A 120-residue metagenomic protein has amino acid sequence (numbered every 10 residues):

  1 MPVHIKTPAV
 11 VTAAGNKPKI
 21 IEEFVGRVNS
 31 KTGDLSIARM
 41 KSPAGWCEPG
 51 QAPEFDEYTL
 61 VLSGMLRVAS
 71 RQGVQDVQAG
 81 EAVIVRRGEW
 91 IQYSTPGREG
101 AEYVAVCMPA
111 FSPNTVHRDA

Functional and structural regions predicted by a protein language model:
M1-D34, K41, P49, T115-A120: A short, N-terminal "cap"/entry segment at the start of jelly-roll beta-barrel domains of the cupin/DSBH fold
R27, C47-P53, S70, S94-P96 (+1 more regions): Short histidine-centered beta-strand/loop micro-motifs that create catalytic or ligand/metal-coordination sites
K31, R87-P113: Ligand-binding loop in jelly-roll beta-barrel domains
S36, F55, R87: Exposed loop/turn and edge beta-strand positions of beta-sandwich/beta-sheet ligand-binding modules
R39-S42, P53-S70, V106: Short, conserved beta-strand element in jelly-roll/cupin
M65-R67, V74, W90, G100: Structural motif
Q72-G88: Short acidic-glycine-tyrosine-enriched beta hairpin
